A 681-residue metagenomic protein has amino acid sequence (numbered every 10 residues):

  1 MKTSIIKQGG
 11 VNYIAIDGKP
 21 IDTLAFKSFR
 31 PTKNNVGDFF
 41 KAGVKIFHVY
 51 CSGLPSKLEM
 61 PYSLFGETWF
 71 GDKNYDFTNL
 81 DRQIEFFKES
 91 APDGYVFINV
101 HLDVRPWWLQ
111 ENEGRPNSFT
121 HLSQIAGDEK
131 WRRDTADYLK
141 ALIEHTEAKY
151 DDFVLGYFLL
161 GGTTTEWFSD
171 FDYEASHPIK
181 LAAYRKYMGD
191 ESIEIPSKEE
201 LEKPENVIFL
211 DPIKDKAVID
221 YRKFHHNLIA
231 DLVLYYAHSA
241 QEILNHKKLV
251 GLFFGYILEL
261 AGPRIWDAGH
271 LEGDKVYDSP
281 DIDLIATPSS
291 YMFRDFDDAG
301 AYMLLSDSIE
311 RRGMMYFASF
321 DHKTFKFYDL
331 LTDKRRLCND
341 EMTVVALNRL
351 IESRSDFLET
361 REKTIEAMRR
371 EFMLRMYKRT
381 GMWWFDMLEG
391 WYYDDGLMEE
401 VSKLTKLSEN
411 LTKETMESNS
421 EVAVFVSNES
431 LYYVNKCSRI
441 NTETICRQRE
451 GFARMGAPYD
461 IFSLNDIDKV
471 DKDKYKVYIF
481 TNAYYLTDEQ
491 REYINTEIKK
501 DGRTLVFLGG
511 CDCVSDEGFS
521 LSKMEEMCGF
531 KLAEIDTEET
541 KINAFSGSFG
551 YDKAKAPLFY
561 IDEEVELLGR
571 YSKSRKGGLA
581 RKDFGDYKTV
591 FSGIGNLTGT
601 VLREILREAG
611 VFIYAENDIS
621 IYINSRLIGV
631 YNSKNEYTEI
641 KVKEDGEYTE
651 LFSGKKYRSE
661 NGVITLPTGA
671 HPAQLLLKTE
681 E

Functional and structural regions predicted by a protein language model:
M1-K41, K413: N-terminal carbohydrate-binding accessory modules
P20-F29, L54-T78, N117-D137, I213-D231 (+7 more regions): The substrate-binding groove and active-site-proximal loops of carbohydrate-active enzymes, especially glycoside
D22-F26, F47-V49, V96-V100, L155-L159 (+4 more regions): Hydrophobic faces of well-ordered beta-strands that scaffold small-molecule active sites in alpha/beta enzyme cores
S28-P31, L271-V276, G451-D471: A short, well-structured beta->alpha microelement
K33-F119, I143, Y235-I243, Y485: Aromatic-lined substrate-binding rim segments of carbohydrate-active enzymes
H101, L109-S306: Polysaccharide-binding and catalytic clefts of secreted carbohydrate-active enzymes
H246, G251-R447, E534-A556, L568-S572 (+2 more regions): Hydrophobic targeting/anchoring helices
T364, N482-E681: A conserved amphipathic helix/loop scaffold that creates a polar/acidic microenvironment used either to coordinate
